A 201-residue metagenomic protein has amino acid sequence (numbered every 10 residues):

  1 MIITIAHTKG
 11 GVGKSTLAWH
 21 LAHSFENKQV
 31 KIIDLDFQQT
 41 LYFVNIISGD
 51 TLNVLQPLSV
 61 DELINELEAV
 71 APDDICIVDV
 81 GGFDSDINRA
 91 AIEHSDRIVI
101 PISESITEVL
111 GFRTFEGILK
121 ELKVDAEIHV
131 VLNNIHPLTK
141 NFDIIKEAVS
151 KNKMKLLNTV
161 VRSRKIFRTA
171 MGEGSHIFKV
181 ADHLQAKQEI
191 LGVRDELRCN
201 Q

Functional and structural regions predicted by a protein language model:
I2-V12, W19, H23-D86, M171-S175 (+1 more regions): P-loop/Walker-type NTP enzyme "switch/lid" segment
I32, V78, I100, V130-L132: Structural beta-sheet core signal
D86-S105: Inter-motif core of Ras-like GTPase G domains
H94, K120-D125, V149-S150: Short, conserved loop/helix-junction motifs that constitute active-site signature segments in enzyme catalytic cores
L110-D125, N133: Conserved C-terminal guanine-recognition region of P-loop GTPase G domains, centered on the G4
H136, E147-H176: Beta-strand-loop-alpha "switch" segments that mediate conformational coupling across diverse proteins
R168-K187, L191-R194: Inter-lobe coupling/hinge region of RecA-like P-loop helicase motors
